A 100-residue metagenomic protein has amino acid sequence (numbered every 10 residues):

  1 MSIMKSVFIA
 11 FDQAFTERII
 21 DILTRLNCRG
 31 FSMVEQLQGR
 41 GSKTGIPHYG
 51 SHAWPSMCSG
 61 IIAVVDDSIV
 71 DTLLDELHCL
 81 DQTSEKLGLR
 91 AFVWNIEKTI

Functional and structural regions predicted by a protein language model:
M1-I100: Positively charged, small/polar-rich N-terminal and surface patches that mediate targeting and assembly and bind
